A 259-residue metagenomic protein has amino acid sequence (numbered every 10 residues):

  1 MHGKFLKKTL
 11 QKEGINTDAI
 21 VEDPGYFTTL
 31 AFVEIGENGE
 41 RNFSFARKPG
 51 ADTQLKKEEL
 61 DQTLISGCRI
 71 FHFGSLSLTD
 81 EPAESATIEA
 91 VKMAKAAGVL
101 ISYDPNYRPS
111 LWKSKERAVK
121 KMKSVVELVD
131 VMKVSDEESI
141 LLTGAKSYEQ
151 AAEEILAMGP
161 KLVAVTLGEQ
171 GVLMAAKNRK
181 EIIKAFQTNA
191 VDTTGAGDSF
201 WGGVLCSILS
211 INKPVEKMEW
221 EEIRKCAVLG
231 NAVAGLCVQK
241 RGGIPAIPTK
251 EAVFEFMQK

Functional and structural regions predicted by a protein language model:
M1-S75, F254-K259: Conserved N-terminal subdomain of the carbohydrate kinase-like
T9-E13, G36-G39, A118-M122, E149-A152 (+1 more regions): Short, hinge-like loop/turn segments at secondary-structure boundaries
I15, V99, G243: Short glycine/serine/threonine/alanine-rich loop segments
T29, S75-T79, A234, K240-G243: Glycine-rich phosphate/pyrophosphate-binding beta-alpha loops
P49-E58, L111-R117, A145, V215: Short gly/ser/thr-rich secondary-structure transition/capping motifs
D61, M122, A190: Acidic, amphipathic alpha-helical patches
L76-E154, P160-K161, Q170-G171: Conserved beta-alpha-beta core of the PfkB/ribokinase-like small-molecule kinase fold
K92, G144, Y148-K259: Conserved phosphate-binding/catalytic region of the ribokinase-like
